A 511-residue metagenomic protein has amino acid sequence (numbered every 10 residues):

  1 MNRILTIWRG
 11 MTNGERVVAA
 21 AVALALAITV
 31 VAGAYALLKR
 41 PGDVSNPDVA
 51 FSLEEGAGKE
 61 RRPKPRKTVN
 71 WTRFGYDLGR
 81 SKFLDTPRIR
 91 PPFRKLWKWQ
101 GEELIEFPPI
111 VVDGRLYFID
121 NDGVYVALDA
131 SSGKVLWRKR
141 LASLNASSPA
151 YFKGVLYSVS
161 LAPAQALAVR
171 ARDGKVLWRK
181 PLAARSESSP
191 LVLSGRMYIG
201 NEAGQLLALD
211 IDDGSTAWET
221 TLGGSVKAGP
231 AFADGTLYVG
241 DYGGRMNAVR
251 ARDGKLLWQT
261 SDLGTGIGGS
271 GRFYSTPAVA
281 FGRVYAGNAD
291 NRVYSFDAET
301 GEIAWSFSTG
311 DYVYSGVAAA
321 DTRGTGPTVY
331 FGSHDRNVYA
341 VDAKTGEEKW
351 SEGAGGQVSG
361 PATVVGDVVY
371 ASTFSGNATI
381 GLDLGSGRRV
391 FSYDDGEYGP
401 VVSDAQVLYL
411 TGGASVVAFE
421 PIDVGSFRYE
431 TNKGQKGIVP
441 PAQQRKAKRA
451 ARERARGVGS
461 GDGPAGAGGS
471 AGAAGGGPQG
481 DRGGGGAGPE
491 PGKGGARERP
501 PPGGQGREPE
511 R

Functional and structural regions predicted by a protein language model:
A21-G33: Hydrophobic membrane-insertion alpha-helices, especially the h-region of bacterial N-terminal signal peptides
N46-V49, G58-K95: Blade/loop signatures of beta-propeller domains
T72, R115-F118, L156-S158, M197-I199 (+8 more regions): Conserved beta-propeller blade signature
W97-V111, V135-K153, S160-P163, V176-L193 (+12 more regions): Extracytoplasmic beta-rich repeat domains
D129-G133, R170-D173, D210-G214, R250-G254 (+4 more regions): Short loop/turn segments that connect beta-strands within beta-propeller blades
E420-E430: Short loop/turn segments immediately following beta-strands, especially the blade-tip and inter-blade linker loops
K436-R511: Ser/Thr/Gly/Pro-rich low-complexity, disordered linker/stalk segments of secreted and cell-surface proteins
